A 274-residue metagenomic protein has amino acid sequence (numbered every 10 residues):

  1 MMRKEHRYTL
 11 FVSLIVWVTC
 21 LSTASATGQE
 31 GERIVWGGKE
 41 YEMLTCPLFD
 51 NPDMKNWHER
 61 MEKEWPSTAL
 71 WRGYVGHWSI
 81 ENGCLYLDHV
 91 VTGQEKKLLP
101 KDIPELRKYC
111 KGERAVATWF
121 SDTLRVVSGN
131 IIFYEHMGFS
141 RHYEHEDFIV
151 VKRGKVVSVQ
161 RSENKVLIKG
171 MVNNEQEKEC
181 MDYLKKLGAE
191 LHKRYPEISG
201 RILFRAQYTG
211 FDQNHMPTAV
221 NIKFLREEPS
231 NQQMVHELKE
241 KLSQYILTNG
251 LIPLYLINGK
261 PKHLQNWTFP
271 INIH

Functional and structural regions predicted by a protein language model:
M1-E30: Bacterial Sec-dependent N-terminal signal peptides
S25-E95: Start-of-domain marker
D88-E144: An exposed acidic His-Trp-rich patch
G93, N164-K165, K223-Q232: A short acidic/small-residue loop/turn micro-motif
G129-K165, Y208-G210, M216-N221: Acidic, small-residue rich beta-repeat scaffolds with periodic aromatic anchors
V156-S199, H236-G250: Acidic, low-complexity proline/glycine/alanine-rich linker and hinge segments
G200-S230: Short tight loops/turns at secondary-structure junctions
P229-H274: Short, positively biased Gly/Pro-containing turn/loop motifs at secondary-structure boundaries
